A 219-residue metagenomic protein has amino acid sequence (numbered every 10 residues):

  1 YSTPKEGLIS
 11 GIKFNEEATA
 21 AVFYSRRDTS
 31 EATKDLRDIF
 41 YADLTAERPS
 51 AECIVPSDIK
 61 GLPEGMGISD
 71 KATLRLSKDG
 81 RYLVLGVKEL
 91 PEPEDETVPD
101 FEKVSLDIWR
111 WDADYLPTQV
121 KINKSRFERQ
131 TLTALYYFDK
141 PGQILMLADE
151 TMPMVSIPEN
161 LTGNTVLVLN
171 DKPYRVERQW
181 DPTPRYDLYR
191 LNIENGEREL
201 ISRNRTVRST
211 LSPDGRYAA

Functional and structural regions predicted by a protein language model:
Y1-A219: Beta-propeller folds
